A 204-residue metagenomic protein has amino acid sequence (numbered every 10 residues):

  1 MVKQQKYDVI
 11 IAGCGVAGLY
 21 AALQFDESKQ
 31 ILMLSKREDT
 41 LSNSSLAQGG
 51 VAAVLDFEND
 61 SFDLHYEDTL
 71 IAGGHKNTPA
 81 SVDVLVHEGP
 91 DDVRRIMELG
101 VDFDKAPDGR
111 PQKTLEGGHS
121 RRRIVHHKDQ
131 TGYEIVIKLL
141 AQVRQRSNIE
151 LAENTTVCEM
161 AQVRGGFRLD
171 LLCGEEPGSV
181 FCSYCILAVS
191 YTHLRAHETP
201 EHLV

Functional and structural regions predicted by a protein language model:
M1-Q4: A short, basic/flexible loop-to-alpha-helix module at the beginning of a structural domain
V9-L32: N-terminal Rossmann-like FAD-binding beta1-loop-alpha1 element of flavoenzymes
G13, S35, V189: Short beta-strand/turn micro-motifs composed of small residues that flank or help shape donor/cofactor-binding pockets
K36-D170: Conserved N-terminal/central alpha/beta ligand/cofactor-binding core
E176-Y184: Core beta-strand elements of the Rossmann-like FAD/NAD(P) dinucleotide-binding domain in flavoenzyme oxidoreductases
Y184, V189-Y191: Glycine-/small-residue-rich beta->alpha transition segments that form the dinucleotide
T192-E201: Conserved small/polar residues in nucleotide/adenosyl-binding loops
